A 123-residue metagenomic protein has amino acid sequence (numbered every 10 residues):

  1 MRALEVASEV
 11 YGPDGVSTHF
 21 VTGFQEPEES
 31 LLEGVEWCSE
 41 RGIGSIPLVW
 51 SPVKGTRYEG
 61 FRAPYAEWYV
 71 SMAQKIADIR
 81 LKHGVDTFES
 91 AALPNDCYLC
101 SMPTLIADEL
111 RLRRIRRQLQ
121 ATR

Functional and structural regions predicted by a protein language model:
R2-V6, V10-P13, P27-R123: Auxiliary Fe-S-binding modules of radical SAM enzymes
T18-T22, P47-W50: A cross-domain feature marking catalytic cores of carbohydrate-active enzymes and several ubiquitous metabolic/repair
